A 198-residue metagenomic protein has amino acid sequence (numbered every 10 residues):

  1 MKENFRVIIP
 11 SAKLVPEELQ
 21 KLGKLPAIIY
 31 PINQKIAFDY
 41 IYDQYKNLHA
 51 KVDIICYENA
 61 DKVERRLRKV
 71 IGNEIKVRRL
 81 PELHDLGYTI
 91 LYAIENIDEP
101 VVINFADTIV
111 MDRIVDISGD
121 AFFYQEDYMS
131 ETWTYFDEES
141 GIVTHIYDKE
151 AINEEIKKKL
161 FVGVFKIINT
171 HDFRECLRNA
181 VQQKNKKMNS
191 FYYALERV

Functional and structural regions predicted by a protein language model:
M1-E18, Y30-P31, K35-P100, Q183: Conserved N-terminal catalytic core of the sugar/cofactor nucleotidyltransferase
P10-K13, I55-N59, F105-D107, Q125-D127 (+1 more regions): Structural motif
E18-Q20, V63-R66, T89, D112-V115 (+2 more regions): Short glycine-/acidic-enriched loop or helix-start segments at secondary-structure transitions that form or flank
G23-A27: Short alpha-helical oligomerization interface
L67-I71, D137-E138, E196-V198: Short, conserved catalytic or adaptor-binding loops enriched in Gly and charged residues
E99-I109: Short beta-strand-to-loop acidic/aromatic patch adjacent to the donor-nucleotide binding site
I109-N185: Conserved core of the sugar-phosphate nucleotidyltransferase
A180-V198: Catalytic core and acceptor-binding pocket of nucleotide-sugar-dependent glycosyltransferases
